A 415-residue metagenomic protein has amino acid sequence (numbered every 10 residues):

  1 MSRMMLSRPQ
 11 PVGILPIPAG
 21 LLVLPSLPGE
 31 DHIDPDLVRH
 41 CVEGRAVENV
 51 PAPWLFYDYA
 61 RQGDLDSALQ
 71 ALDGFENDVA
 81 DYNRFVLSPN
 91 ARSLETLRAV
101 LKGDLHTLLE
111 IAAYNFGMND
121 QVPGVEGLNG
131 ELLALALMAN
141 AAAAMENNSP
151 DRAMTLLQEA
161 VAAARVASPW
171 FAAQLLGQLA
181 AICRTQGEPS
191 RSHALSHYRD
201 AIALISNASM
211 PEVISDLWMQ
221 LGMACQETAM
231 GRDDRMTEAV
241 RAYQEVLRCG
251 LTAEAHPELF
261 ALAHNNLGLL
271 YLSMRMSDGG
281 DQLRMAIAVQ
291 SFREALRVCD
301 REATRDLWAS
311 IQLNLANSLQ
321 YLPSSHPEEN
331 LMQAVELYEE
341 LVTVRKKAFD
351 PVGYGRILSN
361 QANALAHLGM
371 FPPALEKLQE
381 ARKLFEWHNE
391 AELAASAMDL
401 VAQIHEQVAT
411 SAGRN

Functional and structural regions predicted by a protein language model:
M1-S192, L204-W218, M223, A391 (+2 more regions): Flexible inter-repeat linkers and adjacent short helices within tandem amphipathic alpha-helical repeat scaffolds
V47, E76, L132, F171-A172 (+12 more regions): Structural signature of alpha-solenoid helical repeat junctions
R92, A180, T185-E188, G222 (+11 more regions): Short coil/turn linking the two alpha-helices of tandem helical-hairpin repeats
L128, A167-S168, S209, A255 (+4 more regions): Structural signature of alpha-solenoid helical repeat scaffolds
L137, L156, L176-I182, H197 (+10 more regions): TPR/Sel1-like alpha-solenoid repeat signature
Q158-A164, R199-N207, R241-T252, V289-R301 (+2 more regions): Amphipathic alpha-helical segments of tetratricopeptide repeats
D306, L313-V352: Alpha-helical adaptor scaffolds
